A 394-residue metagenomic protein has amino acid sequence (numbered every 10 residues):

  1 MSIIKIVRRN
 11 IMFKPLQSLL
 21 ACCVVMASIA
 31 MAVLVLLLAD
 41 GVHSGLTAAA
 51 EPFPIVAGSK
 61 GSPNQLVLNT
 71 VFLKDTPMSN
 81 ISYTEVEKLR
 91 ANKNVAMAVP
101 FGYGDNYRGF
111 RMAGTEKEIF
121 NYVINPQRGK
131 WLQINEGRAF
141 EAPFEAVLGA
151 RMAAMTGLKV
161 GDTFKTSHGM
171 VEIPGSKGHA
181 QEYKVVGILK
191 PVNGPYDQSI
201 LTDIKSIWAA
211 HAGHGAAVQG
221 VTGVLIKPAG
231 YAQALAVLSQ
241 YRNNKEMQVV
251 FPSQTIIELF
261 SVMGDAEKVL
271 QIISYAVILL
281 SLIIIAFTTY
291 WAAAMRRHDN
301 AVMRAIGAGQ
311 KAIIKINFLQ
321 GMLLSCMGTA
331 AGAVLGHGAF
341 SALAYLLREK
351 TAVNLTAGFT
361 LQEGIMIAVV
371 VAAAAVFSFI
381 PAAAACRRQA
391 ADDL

Functional and structural regions predicted by a protein language model:
M1, A384-L394: Short cytosolic juxtamembrane segments of multi-pass membrane proteins
M1-V33, S253, F318: N-terminal Sec/SRP start-transfer signal
L20-M31, E267-F287, G321-G328, G332 (+3 more regions): Alpha-helical transmembrane segments of integral membrane proteins
I29-P63: Alpha-helical transmembrane segments
Q65-A217: A structural signal for hydrophobic secondary-structure junctions, strongest on transmembrane helix-loop-helix units
K177-E267: Mechanotransmission and gating elements of multispan inner-membrane complexes involved in transport and envelope
V277-L280, A286, Y290-A292, D299-A344 (+1 more regions): Transmembrane alpha-helical interface segments in multi-pass membrane proteins
H298, M322-R387: Small-residue-rich transmembrane alpha-helices
